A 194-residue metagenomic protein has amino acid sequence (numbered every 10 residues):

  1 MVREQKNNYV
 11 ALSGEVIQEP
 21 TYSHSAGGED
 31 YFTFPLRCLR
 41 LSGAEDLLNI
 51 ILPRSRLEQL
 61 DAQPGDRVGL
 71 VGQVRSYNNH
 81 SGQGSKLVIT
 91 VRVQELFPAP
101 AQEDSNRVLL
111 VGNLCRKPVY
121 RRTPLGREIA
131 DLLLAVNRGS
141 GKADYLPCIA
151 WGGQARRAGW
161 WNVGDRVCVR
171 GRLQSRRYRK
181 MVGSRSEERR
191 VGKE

Functional and structural regions predicted by a protein language model:
K6-N7, E58, D104-S105, R157-A158: Short, conserved secondary-structure segments in the cores of folded domains
A11-V16, G65-S76, L109-C115, V163-S175: OB-fold and OB-like beta-barrel modules that bind single-stranded nucleic acids
T21-L39, V119-V136: Short aromatic-glycine-enriched beta-strand elements
F32-L36, V68-L70, I89-V91, V111 (+4 more regions): Short, structured motif recognition centered on aromatic/hydrophobic residues
S42-Q63, S140-N162: A beta-strand/beta-hairpin structural motif
D46-A99: Hydrophobic, ordered structural segments
K86-L125: Surface-exposed beta-loop interaction hotspot
E188-E194: Conserved small/polar residues in nucleotide/adenosyl-binding loops
